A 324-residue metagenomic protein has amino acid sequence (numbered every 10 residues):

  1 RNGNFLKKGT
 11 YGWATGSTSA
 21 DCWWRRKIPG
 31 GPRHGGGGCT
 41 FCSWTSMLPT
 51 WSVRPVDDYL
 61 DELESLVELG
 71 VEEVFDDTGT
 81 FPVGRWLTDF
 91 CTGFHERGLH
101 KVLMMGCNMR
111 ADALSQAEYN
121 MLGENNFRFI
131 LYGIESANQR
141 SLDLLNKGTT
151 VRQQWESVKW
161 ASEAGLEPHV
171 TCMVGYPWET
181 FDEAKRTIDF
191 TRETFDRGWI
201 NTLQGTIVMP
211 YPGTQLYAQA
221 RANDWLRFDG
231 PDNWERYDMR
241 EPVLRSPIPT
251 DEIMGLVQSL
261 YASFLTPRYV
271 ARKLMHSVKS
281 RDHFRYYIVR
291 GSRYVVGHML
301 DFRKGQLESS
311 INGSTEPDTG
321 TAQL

Functional and structural regions predicted by a protein language model:
R1, D21, R25, T194-R197 (+4 more regions): Phosphate/oxyanion-binding loops and surfaces in catalytic or ligand/nucleic-acid-binding neighborhoods
R1-P168, Y176, D189: Radical SAM [4Fe-4S] cluster-binding motif and immediate context
R33-G36, Q215, W225, D229-L324: Radical SAM enzyme core and accessory elements
V56, V151, F181-A184, T250 (+1 more regions): Residues at or immediately preceding the N-termini of alpha-helices
L60-D76, Q153-T180, P267, R272 (+1 more regions): Glycine/serine-rich loop-strand microenvironments at binding/catalytic pocket rims
G84-R85, R140, L144, V174-D182 (+2 more regions): Flexible glycine/acidic-rich beta-alpha junction loops that bind and position SAM and/or redox cofactors in anaerobic
F90-H95, T180-R197, F264: Short, electropositive alpha-helical surface patch
S157-W160, F190, T206-I207, L256-S259: Generic recognition of well-ordered alpha-helical segments
